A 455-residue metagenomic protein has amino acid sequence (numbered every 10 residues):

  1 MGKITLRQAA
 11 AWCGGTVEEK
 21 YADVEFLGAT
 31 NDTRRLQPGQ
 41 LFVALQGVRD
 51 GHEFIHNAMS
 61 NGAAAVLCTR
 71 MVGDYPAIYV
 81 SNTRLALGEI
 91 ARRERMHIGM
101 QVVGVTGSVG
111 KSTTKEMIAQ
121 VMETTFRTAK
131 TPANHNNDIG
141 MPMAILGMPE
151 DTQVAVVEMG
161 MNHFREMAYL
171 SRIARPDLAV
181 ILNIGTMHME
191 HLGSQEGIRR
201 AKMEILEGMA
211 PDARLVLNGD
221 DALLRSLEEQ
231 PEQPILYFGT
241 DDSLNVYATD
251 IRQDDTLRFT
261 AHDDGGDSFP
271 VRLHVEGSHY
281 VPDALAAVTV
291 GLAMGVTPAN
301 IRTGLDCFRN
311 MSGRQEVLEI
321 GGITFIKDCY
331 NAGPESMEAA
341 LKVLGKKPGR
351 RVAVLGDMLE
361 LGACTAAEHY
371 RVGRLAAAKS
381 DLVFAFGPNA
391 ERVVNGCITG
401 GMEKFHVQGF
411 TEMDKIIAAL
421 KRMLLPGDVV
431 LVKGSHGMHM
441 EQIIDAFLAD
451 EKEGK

Functional and structural regions predicted by a protein language model:
M1-E89, Y247, K346-G349, L375-A378 (+1 more regions): N-terminal leader/targeting and accessory segments in enzymes
Q8-A10, A86-G219, L223-P231, R422-M423 (+1 more regions): Phosphate-binding loop of NTP-binding sites
A10-C13, C68-Y75, V180-T324, G349 (+3 more regions): Acidic, Mg2+-coordinating active-site environments of NTP-dependent enzymes
V48-R49, M311, C329-M402, G409 (+1 more regions): Active-site beta-alpha connecting loops in nucleotide-dependent enzymes
T69-R70, M100-T106, A129, V180-T186 (+6 more regions): Short beta-strands and strand-loop turn motifs
I78-N82, H406-I416: Short acidic-hydrophobic, aromatic-tinged amphipathic segments that line or gate anion-handling sites
V105, S312-R314, G437-I443: ATP-dependent carboxylate/acyl-activation modules
